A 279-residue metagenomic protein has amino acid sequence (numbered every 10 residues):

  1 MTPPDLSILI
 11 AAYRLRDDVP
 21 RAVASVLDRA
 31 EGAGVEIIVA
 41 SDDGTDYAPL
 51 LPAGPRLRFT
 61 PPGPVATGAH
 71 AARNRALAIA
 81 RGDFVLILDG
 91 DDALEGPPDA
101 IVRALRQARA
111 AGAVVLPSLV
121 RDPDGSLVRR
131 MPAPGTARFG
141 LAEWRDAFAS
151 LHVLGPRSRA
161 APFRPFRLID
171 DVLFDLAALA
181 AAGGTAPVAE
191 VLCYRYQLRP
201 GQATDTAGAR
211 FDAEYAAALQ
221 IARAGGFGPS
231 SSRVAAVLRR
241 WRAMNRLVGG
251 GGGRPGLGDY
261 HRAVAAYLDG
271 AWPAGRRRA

Functional and structural regions predicted by a protein language model:
M1-A216, N245-V248: Nucleotide-sugar donor-binding/catalytic module of glycosyltransferases that assemble extracellular/cell-envelope
A33, G228-P229, A274: Alpha-solenoid repeat scaffolds
A71, L238-R240: Generic N-terminal leader/processing signal
S118, S232-L238: Acidic carboxylate-rich catalytic motifs and surrounding loops in phosphoryl-/glycosyl-chemistry enzymes
L192-R199, D205-R233, P255-G270: Catalytic core of nucleotide-sugar-dependent glycosyltransferases
R240-A279: Terminal low-complexity segments of carbohydrate-biosynthetic enzymes
